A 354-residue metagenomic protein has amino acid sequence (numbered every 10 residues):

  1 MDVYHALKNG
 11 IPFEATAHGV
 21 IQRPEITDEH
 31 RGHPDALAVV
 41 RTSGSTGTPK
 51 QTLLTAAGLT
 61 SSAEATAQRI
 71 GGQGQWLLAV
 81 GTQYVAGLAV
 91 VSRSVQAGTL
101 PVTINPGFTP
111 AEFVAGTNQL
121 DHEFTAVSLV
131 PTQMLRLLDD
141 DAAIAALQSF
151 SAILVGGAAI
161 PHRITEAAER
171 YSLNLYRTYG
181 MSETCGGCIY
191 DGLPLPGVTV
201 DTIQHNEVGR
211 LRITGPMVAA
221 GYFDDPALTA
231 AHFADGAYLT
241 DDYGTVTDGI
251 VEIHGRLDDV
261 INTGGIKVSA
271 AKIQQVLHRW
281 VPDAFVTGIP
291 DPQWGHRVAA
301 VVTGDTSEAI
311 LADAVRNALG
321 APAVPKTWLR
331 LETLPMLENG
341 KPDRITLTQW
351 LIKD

Functional and structural regions predicted by a protein language model:
F13, L54-S61, Q75-R136: AMP-binding/adenylate-forming
R23-R41, G74-Q75: Conserved pre-ATP/AMP-binding loop-to-beta segment of ANL
D35-E64, G71: Conserved AMP-binding A3 loop
D139-D191: Gly/Ser/Thr-rich phosphate-binding loop
P194, Q204-H232, V268: Conserved ATP/PPi-binding loop(s) of AMP-dependent carboxylate-activating enzymes
G215, Y243-A323: AMP-binding/adenylate-forming catalytic core of the ANL superfamily
V218-Y243, T247, L257-D258, Q274: Conserved ANL (AMP-binding/adenylate-forming) active-site segment centered on the GW(Y/F)…HTG consensus within
G320-P342: AMP-binding/adenylate-forming catalytic domain of the ANL superfamily
